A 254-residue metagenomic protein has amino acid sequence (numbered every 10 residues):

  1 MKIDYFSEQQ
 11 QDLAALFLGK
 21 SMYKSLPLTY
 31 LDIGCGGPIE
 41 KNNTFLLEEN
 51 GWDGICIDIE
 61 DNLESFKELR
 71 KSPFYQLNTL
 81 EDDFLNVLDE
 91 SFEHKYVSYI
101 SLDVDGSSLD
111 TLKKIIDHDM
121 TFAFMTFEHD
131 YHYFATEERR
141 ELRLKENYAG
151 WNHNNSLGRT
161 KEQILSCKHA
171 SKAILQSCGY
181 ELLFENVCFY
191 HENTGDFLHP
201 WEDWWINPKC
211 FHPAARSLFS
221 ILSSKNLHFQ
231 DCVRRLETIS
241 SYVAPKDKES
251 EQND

Functional and structural regions predicted by a protein language model:
I3-L85, Y133: SAM cofactor-binding core of SAM-dependent methyltransferases, primarily the Rossmann-like beta-alpha-beta module
T44-C56, F66, K71-S72, F92-L102 (+1 more regions): Conserved acidic-Pro-Pro-aromatic motif
